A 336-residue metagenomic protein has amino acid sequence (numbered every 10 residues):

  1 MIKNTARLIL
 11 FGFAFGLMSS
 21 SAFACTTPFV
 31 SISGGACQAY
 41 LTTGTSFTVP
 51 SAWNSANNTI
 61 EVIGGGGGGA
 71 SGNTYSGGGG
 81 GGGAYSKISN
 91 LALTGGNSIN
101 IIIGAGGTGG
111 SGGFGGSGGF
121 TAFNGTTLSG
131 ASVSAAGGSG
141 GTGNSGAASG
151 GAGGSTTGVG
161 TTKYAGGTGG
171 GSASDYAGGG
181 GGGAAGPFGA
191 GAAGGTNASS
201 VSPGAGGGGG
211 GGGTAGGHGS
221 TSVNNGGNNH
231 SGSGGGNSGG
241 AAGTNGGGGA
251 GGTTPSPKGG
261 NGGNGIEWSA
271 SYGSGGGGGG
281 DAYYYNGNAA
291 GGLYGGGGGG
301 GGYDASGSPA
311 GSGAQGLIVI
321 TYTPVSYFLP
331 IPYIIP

Functional and structural regions predicted by a protein language model:
M1-T59, N90-L91, V319-P336: Enriched but not universal
T26, S31, Y40, S46-T48 (+11 more regions): Ser/Thr- (and often Asn-) enriched beta-sheet segments in non-cytosolic proteins
T42-G44, V62-G125, G141-G143, G217 (+4 more regions): Glycine-rich strand-loop-strand elements at beta-sheet edges
G80, G180-G181, G207-G211, G276-G279 (+1 more regions): Intrinsically disordered, low-complexity regions enriched in glycine and serine
G106-G170, S174, G179: Acidic, low-complexity glycine/serine/threonine-rich segments
G153-N228: Non-catalytic, alpha-helical, charged scaffold/linker segments that couple or flank catalytic or architectural cores
P203-Y283: Long, low-complexity, polar/charged, intrinsically disordered or flexibly structured peripheral segments
A270, L293-G296: Extended alpha-helical scaffolds used as interaction platforms
